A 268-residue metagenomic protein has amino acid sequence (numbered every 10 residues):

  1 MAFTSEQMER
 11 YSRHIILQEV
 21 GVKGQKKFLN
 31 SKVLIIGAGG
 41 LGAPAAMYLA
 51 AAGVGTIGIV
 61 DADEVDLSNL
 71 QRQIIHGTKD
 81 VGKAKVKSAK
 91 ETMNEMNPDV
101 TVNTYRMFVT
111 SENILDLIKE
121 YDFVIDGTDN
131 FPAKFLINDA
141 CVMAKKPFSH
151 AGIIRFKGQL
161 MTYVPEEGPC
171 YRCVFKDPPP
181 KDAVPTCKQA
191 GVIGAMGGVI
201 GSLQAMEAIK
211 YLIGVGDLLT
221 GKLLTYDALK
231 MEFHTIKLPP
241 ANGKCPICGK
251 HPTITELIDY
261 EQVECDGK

Functional and structural regions predicted by a protein language model:
M1-K268: Adenine nucleotide-associated cytosolic modules
